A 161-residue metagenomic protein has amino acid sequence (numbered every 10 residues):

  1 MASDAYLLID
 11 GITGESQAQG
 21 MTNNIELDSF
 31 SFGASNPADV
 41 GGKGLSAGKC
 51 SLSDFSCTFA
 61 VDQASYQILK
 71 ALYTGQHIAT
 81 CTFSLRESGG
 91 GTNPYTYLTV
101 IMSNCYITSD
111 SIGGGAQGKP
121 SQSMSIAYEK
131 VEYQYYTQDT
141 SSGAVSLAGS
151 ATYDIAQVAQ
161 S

Functional and structural regions predicted by a protein language model:
M1-S161: Glycine-rich, low-complexity intrinsically disordered segments
